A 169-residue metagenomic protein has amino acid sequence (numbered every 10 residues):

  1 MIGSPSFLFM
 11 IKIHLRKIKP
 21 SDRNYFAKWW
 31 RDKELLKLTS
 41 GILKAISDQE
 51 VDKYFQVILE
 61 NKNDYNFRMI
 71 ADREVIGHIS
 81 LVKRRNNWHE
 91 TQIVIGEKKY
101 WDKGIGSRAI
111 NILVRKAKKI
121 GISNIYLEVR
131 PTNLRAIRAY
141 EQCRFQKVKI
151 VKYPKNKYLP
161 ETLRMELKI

Functional and structural regions predicted by a protein language model:
I2-K44, Q49-D52: A short, well-structured alpha-helix characteristic of acyl/acetyltransferase catalytic modules
S21, I46, N86, L134-R135: Short alpha-helical
Y25, E90, R108, N124 (+1 more regions): Amphipathic alpha-helical recognition patches that constitute DNA-binding helices
K44-Y100, I110, K116, I120 (+1 more regions): Acetyl-CoA-dependent GNAT
E97-K99, K103, P131-T132: Active-site acidic-Proline motif in GNAT/NAT acetyltransferases
D102-K116, R138-Q142: Conserved acetyl-CoA-binding loop-helix of GNAT-fold acetyltransferases
S123-Y126, R130-I137, I150-I169: C-terminal "cap" of GNAT-fold acetyltransferases
E141-I150: Conserved acetyl-CoA-binding loop of GNAT-fold acetyltransferases
